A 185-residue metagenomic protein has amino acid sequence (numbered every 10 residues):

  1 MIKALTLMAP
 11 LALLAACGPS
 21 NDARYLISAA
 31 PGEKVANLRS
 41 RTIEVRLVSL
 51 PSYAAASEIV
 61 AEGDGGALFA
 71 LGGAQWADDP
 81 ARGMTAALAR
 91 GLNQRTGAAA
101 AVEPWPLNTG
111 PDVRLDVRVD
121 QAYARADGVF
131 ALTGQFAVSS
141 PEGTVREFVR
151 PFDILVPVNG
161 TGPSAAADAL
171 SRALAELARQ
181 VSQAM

Functional and structural regions predicted by a protein language model:
M1-C17: Sec-dependent bacterial lipoprotein signal peptides
C17-P80: A structural "domain/chain start" motif
G18-A36, R90, R95-E142, N159-G160: Surface-exposed short loop/turn segments
T42-V48, V60, R114-R118, A131-A137 (+1 more regions): Soluble periplasmic/extracytoplasmic beta-strand elements of cell-envelope proteins
A67-A77, E142-Q183: Short secondary-structure boundary motifs at beta->alpha junctions and helix caps
